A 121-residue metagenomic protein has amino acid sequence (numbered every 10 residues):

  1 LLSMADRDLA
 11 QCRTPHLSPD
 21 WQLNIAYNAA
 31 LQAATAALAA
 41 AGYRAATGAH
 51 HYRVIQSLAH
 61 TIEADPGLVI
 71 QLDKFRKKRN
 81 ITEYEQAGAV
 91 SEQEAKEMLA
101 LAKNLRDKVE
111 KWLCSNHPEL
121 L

Functional and structural regions predicted by a protein language model:
L1-L121: Terminal alpha-helical segments
